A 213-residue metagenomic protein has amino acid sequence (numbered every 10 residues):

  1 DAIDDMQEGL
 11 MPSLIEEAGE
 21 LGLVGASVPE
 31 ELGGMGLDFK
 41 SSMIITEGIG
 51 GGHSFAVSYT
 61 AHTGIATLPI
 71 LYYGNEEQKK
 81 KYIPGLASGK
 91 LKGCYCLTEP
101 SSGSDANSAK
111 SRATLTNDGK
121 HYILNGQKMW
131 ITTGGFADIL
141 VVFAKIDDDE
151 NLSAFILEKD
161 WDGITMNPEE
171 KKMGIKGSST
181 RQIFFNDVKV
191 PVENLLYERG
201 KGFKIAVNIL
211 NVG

Functional and structural regions predicted by a protein language model:
D1-T60, E77-S88: Amphipathic, small/basic residue-rich leader segments at the start of a protein or domain
G22, P29, I45, N75 (+5 more regions): Buried hydrophobic positions in well-ordered alpha/beta secondary-structure cores of metabolic enzymes
G36-T46, D105-A109, F184, V190: Structural signature of FAD isoalloxazine-binding scaffolds in flavoprotein oxidoreductases
G51-G52, I164-G213: Glycine-rich beta->alpha junctions and the first turn(s) of the following alpha-helix
S58-E77, G103-A106, L115: N-terminal glycine-rich flavin-associated loop
G89-L97: A short, Trp-centered hydrophobic/proline-enriched beta-strand micro-motif
S102, M129-G135, I175, N211-V212: Glycine-rich phosphate/pyrophosphate-binding beta-alpha loops
K120-M166: A short core secondary-structure module
